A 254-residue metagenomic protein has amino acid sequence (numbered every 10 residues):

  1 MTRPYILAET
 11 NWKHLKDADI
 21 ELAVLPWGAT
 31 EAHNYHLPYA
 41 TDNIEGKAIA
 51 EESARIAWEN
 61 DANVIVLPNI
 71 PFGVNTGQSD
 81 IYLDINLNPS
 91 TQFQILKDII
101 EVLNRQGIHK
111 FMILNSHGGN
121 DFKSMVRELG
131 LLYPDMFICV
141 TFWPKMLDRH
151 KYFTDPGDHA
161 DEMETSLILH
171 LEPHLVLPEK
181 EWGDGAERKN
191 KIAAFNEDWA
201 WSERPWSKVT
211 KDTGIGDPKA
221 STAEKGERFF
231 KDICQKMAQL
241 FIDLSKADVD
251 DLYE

Functional and structural regions predicted by a protein language model:
M1-K110, S116-E254: Extended, histidine- and acidic-residue-enriched regions that form the cofactor-binding/catalytic faces
